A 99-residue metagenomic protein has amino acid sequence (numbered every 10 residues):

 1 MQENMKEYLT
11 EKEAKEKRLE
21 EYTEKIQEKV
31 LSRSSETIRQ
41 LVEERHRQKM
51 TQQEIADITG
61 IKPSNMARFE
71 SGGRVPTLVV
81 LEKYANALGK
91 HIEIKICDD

Functional and structural regions predicted by a protein language model:
M1-Q40: N-terminal flexible/basic segments that precede or flank functional cores
S35, R45-R47: Short amphipathic helical patch at the helix-1/turn junction of helix-turn-helix
L41, Q52, P63, L78-L81: Helix-turn-helix DNA-binding elements, focusing on the entry/boundary residues of the two helices that contact DNA
R45, A56, A85: The alpha-helix within a helix-turn-helix
K49-A67: Short alpha-helical DNA-recognition segment
V79-I94: DNA major-groove recognition helix of helix-turn-helix/homeodomain DNA-binding modules
K95-D99: Short, charged recognition helix plus adjacent turn of helix-turn-helix-like nucleic-acid-binding domains
